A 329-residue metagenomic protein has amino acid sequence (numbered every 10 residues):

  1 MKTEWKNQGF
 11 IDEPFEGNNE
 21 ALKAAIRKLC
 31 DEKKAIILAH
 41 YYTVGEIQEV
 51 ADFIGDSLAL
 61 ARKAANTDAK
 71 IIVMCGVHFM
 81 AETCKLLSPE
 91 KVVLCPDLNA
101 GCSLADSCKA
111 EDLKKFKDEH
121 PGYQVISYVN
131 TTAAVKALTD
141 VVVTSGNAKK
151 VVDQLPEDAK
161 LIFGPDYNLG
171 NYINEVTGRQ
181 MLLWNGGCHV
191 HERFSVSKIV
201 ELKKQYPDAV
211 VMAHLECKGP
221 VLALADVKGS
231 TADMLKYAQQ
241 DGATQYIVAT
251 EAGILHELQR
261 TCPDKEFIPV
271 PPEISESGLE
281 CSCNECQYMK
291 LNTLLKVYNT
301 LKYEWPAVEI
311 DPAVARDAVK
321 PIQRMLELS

Functional and structural regions predicted by a protein language model:
M1-V248, L255, R260-V270, I274-S329: Active-site loop-to-helix "anion-binding N-cap" substructures in soluble metabolic enzymes
